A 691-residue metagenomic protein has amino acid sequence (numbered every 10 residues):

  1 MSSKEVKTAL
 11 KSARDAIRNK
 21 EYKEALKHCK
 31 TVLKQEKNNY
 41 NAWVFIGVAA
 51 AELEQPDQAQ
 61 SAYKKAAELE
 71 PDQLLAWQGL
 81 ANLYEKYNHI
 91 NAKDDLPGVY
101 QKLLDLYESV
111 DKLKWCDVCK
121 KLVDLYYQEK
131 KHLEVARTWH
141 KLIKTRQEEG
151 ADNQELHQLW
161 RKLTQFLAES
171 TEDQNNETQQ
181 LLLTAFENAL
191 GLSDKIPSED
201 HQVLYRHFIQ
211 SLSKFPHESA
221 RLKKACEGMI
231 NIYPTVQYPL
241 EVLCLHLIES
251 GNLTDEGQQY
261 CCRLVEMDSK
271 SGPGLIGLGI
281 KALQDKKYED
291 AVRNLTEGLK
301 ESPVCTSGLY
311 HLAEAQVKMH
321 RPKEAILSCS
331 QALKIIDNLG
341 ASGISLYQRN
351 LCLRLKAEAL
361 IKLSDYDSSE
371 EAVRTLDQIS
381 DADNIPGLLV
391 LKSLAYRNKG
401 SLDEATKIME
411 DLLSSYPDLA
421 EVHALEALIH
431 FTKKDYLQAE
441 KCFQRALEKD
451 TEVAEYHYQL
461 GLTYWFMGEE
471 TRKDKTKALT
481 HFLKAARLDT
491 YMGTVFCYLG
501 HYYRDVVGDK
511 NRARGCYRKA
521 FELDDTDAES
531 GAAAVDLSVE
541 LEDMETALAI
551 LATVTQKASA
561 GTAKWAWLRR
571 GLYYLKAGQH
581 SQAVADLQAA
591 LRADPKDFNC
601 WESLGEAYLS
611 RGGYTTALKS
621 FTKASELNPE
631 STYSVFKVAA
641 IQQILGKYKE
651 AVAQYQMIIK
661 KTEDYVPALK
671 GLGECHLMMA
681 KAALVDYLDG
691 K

Functional and structural regions predicted by a protein language model:
E5-K34, A566-R569, K576-G578: Alpha-helical segment of the N-proximal tetratricopeptide repeat
R14, V48, N82, D124 (+17 more regions): Residue-level recognition of tetratricopeptide repeat
R18-N19, E52, K86-Y87, Q128 (+16 more regions): Register position in tetratricopeptide repeats
A25, A59, L96, V135 (+15 more regions): Single-residue signature of alpha-solenoid repeat helices
T31-V32, K65-A66, L103, L142 (+14 more regions): Canonical positions in the second alpha-helix
Q35, L69, L106-V110, T145 (+15 more regions): Structural marker of alpha-solenoid helical repeat scaffolds
